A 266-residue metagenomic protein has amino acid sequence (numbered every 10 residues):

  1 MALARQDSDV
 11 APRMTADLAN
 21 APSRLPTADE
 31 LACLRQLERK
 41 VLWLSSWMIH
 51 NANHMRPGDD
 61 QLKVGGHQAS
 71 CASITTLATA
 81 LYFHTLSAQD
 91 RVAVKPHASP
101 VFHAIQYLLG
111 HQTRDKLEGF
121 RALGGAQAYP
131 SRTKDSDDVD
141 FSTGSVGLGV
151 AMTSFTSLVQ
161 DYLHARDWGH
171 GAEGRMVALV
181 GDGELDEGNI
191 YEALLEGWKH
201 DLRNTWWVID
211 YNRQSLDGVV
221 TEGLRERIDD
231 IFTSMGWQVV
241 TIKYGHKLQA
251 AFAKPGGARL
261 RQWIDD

Functional and structural regions predicted by a protein language model:
M1-W43: Generic start-of-chain signal for non-secretory N-termini
L25, Y211-D266: Long, well-ordered, tryptophan-enriched scaffold segments
D29, C33-V41, S45, I49-P57 (+1 more regions): Cofactor-binding active-site loop characterized by glycine-rich and histidine/acidic residues
R91-K95, N204-N212: Short internal beta-strands
G174, D201-T205, G236: Short glycine-/polar-rich loops that comprise or flank the Walker A/P-loop and associated switch/sensor motifs
V177, W206-V208, V240: Hydrophobic/aromatic beta-strand patches that form the interior of the parallel beta-sheet core in alpha/beta enzyme
G197, W206, S215-D217: Fold-level recognition of mixed alpha/beta catalytic cores in primary-metabolism enzymes, strongest
